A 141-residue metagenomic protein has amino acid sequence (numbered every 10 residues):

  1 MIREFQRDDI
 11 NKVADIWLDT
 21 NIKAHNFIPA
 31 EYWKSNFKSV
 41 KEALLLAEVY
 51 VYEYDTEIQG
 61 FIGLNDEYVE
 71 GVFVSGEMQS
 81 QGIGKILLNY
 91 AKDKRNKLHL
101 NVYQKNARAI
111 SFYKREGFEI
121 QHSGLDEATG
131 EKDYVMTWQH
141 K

Functional and structural regions predicted by a protein language model:
M1-D15: A short beta-loop-alpha structural element at the N-terminal edge of CoA-dependent acyl/N-acetyltransferase catalytic
D15-K41: Conserved GNAT-fold acetyl-CoA-binding loop/helix
S39-V51, Y68: A short helix-loop-beta-strand connector motif used in the catalytic cores of GNAT acetyltransferases and, in some
E48-G60: Conserved beta-hairpin
Y68-Q79, V102-Y103: A short, internal acetyl-CoA/4′-phosphopantetheine-binding micro-motif in the GNAT/acyltransferase core
S80-D93, S111, R115: Conserved acetyl-CoA-binding loop-helix of GNAT-fold acetyltransferases
D93-K105: Conserved GNAT acetyl-CoA-binding A-motif
K114-S123: Conserved acetyl-CoA-binding loop of GNAT-fold acetyltransferases
